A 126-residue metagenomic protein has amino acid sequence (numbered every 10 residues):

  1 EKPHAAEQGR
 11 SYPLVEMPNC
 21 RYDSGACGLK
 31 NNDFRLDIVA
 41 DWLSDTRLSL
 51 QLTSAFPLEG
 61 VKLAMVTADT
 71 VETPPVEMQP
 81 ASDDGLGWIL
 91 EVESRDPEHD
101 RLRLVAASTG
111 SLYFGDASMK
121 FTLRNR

Functional and structural regions predicted by a protein language model:
K2-L43: Transition segment at domain starts
R10-C20, L52-A55, V92-D96: Short linear motifs in intrinsically disordered
A26-P74: Extracytoplasmic/periplasmic/luminal assembly and interaction segments in envelope/secretory/respiratory proteins
S54, G60-R126: Non-cytosolic head/periplasmic domains of membrane-anchored proteins
